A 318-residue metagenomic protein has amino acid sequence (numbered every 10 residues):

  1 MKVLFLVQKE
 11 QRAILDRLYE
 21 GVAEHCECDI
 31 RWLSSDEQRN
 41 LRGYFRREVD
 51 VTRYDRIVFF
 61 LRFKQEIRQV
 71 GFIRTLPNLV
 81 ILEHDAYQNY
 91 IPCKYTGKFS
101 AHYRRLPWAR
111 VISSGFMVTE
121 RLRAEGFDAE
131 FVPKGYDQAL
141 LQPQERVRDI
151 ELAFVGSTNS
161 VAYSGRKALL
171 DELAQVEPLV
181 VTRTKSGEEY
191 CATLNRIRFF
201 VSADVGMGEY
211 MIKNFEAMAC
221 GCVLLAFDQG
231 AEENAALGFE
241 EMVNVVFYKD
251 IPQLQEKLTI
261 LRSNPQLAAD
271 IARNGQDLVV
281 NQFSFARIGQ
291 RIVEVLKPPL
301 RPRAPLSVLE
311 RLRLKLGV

Functional and structural regions predicted by a protein language model:
M1-Y54, F59-G71, N78-L237, L314-G317: Nucleotide-sugar donor-binding catalytic core of glycosyltransferases
L4-F5, L18, V22, F154 (+3 more regions): Ligand-binding pocket scaffold of soluble enzyme catalytic domains
I212, K249, F283: Residue-level signal for the nucleotide or nucleotide-sugar donor/cofactor binding architecture
L237-V243: Major-groove DNA-recognition helix of helix-turn-helix-type DNA-binding domains
V243-I251, I260-P265: Conserved acidic donor-binding segment of nucleotide-sugar-dependent glycosyltransferases
L258-L261, P265-V318: C-terminal amphipathic helix plus adjacent low-complexity, charged tail appended to glycosyltransferase catalytic
